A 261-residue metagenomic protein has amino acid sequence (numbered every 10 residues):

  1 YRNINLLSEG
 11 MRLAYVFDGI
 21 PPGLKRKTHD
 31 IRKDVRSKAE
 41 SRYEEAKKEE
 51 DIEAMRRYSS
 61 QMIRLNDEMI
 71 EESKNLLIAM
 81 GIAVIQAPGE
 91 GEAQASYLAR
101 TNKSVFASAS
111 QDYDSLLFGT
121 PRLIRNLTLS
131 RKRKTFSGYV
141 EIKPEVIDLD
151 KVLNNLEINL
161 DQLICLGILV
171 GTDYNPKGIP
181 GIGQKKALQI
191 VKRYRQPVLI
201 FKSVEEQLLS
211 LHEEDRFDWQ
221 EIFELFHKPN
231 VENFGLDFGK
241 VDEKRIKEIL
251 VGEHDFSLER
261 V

Functional and structural regions predicted by a protein language model:
Y1-T101, P121-L123, L129: Noncatalytic, basic helical substrate-engagement surface that gates or grips nucleic-acid strands
N5, Y97-L98, S115, L166 (+1 more regions): Hydrophobic/aromatic ligand-binding patch that stacks against planar heteroaromatic rings of cofactors or nucleotides
I20-G23, G91-Q94, L116, I182-K185 (+1 more regions): Short amphipathic alpha-helical segments embedded in low-complexity Lys/Glu-rich regions
S108: Conserved adenosine/adenylate-binding substructure
K132: Histidine/lysine/aspartate-rich catalytic loop segments that bind and position anionic ligands
F136-V261: Non-catalytic nucleic-acid-binding/docking modules located in mid-to-C-terminal regions of nucleic-acid enzymes
